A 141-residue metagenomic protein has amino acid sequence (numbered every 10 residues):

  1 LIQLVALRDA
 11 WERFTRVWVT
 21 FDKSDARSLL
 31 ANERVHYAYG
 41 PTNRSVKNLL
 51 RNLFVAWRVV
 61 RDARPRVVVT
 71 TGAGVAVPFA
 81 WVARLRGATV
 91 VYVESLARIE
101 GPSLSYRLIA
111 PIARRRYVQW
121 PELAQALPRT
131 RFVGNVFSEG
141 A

Functional and structural regions predicted by a protein language model:
L1-E12, K23: Short amphipathic alpha-helix
L1-Q3, A26, A76-F79, G101-P102: Short, well-ordered alpha-helical microsegments
L4, G72, R116: Residue-level signature of catalytic and energy-coupling elements of molecular machines, predominantly ATP/GTP-dependent
F14-N52, E122, V133-G140: Conserved nucleotide-sugar phosphate-binding/catalytic loop shared by glycosyltransferases and other
N43-V67, L85: An amphipathic, basic-hydrophobic alpha-helix
P65-R86: An aromatic- and histidine-rich active-site surface loop
A88-A141: Active-site-proximal region of nucleotide-activated glycan assembly enzymes, centered on histidine/acidic-rich loops
